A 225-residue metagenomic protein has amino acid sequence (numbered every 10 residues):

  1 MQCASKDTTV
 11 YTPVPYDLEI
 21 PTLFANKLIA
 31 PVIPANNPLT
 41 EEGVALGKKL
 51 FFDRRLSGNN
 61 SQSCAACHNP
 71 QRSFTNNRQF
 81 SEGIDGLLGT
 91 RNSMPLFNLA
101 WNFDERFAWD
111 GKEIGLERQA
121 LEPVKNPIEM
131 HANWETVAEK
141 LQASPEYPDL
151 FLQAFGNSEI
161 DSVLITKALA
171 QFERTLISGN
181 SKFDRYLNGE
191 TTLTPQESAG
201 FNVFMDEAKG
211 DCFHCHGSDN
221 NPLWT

Functional and structural regions predicted by a protein language model:
C3-T225: Periplasmic c-type cytochrome electron-transfer domains
